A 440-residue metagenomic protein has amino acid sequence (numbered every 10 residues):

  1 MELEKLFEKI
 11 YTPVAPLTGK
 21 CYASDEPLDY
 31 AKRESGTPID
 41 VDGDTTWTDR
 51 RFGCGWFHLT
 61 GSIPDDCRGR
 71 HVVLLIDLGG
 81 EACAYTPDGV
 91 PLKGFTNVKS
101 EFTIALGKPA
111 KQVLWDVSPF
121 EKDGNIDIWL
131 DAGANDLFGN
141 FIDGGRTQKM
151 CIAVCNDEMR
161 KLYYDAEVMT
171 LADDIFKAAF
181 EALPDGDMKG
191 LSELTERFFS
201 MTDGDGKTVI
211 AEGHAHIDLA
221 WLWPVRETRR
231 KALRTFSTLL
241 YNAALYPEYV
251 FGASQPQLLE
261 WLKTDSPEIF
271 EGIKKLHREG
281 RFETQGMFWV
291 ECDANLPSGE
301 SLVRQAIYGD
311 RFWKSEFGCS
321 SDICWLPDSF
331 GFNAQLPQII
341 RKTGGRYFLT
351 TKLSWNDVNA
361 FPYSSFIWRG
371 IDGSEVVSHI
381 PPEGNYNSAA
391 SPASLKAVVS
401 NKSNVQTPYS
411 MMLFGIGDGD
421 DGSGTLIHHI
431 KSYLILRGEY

Functional and structural regions predicted by a protein language model:
M1-S35, G79-A82, P87, S118-Y440: Catalytic-domain carbohydrate-binding cleft regions of carbohydrate-active enzymes
I39, C83-V113: Solvent-exposed beta-strand/loop surfaces of large extracellular or lumenal domains
I39-T46, F348-T351: Short Pro/Gly-enriched beta-strand edge/turn motifs at strand-loop
D42, P64, L75-D77, G107 (+2 more regions): A structural detector for beta-sheet-dominated domains
W47-D65: Short beta-strands within extracellular/lumenal beta-sheet-rich domains
F52, C67, K108-A110, P119-D123: Surface-exposed coil/turn segments at beta-strand junctions on protein surfaces, enriched
C54-T60, H71-V73, N125-D127, T208: Intrinsic-disorder/low-complexity, polar/charged segments enriched in Ser/Thr/Lys/Arg/Asp/Glu/Gln
G61, R68-E81: A short beta-strand element within beta-rich, extracytoplasmic domains of secreted/secretory-pathway proteins
